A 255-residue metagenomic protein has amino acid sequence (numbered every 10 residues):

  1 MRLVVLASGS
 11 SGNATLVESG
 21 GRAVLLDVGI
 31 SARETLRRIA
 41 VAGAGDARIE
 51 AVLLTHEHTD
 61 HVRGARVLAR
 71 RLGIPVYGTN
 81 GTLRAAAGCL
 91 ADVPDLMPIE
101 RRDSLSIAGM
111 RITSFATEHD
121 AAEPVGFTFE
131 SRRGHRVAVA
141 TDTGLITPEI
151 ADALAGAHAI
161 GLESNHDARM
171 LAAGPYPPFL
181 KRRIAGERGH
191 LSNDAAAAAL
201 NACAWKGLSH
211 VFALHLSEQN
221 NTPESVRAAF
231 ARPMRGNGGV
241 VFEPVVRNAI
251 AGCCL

Functional and structural regions predicted by a protein language model:
M1-A42, E123-T141, A159: Conserved beta-strand hairpin/beta-sheet module of binuclear metal-dependent hydrolase folds, prominently
V4-T15, L54-A65, A69, L83 (+3 more regions): Structured catalytic core of nucleotide-sugar glycosyltransferases
L26-G29, E50-E57, Y77-N80, A138-T141 (+3 more regions): Active-site neighborhood of phospho(di)ester-bond hydrolases with catalytic His/Asp-centered motifs
A32-G78: Active-site metal-binding motif and surrounding structural segment of the metallo-beta-lactamase
H58-V62, L83-A85, A121-A122, L145-P148 (+2 more regions): Active-site environment of divalent metal-dependent phosphoester hydrolases
G78-G134: Metallo-beta-lactamase
D103, G109-I112, T117-H119, F129-H135 (+2 more regions): Conserved catalytic scaffold of divalent metal-dependent phosphoesterases
P148-V246: Cap/insert and terminal regions of metallo-dependent hydrolase folds
